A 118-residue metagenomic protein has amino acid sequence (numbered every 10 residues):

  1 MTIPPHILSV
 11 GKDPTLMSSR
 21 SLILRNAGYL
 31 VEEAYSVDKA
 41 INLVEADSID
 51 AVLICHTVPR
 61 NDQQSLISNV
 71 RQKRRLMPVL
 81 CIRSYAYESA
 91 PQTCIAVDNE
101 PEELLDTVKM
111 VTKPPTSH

Functional and structural regions predicted by a protein language model:
T2-P5: Phosphate-coordination loops involved in phosphoryl transfer and adenosine-cofactor binding
D13-E32: Two-component/phosphorelay signaling modules centered on CheY-like receiver
P14, Y35-K39, E102: Acidic phosphotransfer microenvironment of two-component signaling modules
E33-A51: Acidic, metal-coordinating helix/loop segments flanking the phosphotransfer/catalytic sites of two-component signaling
E45-D47, V70-L76, Y85-E88: Conserved phosphotransfer cores of two-component systems
D50-Q72: Conserved phosphotransfer microenvironments
L80-H118: Output/docking surface of receiver
